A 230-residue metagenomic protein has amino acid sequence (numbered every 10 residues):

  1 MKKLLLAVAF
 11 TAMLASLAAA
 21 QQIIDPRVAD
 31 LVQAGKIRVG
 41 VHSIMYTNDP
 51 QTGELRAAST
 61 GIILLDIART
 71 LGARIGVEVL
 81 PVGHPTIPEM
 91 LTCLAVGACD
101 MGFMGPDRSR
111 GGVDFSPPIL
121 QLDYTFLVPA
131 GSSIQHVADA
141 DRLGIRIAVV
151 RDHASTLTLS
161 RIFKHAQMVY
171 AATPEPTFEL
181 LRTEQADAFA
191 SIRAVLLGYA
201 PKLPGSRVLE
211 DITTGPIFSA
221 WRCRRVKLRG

Functional and structural regions predicted by a protein language model:
Q21-G105, G111, Y170: Extracytoplasmic small-molecule ligand-binding "clamshell" domains of the periplasmic binding protein/Venus flytrap
V28, E54-S59, G111-L120, R207-D211 (+1 more regions): A structural signal for short loop-to-beta-strand junctions that line the ligand-binding cleft of periplasmic/secreted
S43, L120-G131, P176, R193-G230: Periplasmic-binding protein-like
D49-L55, L65-E78, P117, Q121 (+3 more regions): Ligand-binding cleft/hinge of the Venus flytrap
I67, L94-A95, A140, L180-R182 (+1 more regions): Hydrophobic residues within well-ordered alpha-helices
V77-T92, I134-Q135, V169-E179, T183 (+1 more regions): Short helix-initiation/N-cap motifs at beta->coil->alpha
P88, F103-D114, T158-R161, R182-G215: A ligand-binding cleft/hinge motif common to bilobed small-molecule-binding domains
P117, V128-R146: Flexible hinge/capping segments at coil-to-helix
